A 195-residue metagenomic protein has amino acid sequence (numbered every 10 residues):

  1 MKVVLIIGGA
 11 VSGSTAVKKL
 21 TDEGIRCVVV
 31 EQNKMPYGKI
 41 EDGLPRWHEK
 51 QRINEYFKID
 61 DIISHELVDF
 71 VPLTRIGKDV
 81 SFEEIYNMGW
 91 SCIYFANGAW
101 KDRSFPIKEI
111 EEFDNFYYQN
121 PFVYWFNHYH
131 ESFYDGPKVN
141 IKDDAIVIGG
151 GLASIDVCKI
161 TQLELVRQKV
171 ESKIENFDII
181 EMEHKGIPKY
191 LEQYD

Functional and structural regions predicted by a protein language model:
K2-V3, S91, D143: Conserved acidic residues
V3-I76, K159-D195: Beta1-alpha1 glycine-rich phosphate/pyrophosphate-binding loop at the start of Rossmann-like nucleotide-binding domains
V11, K34, W100-K101, L152: Short, glycine/serine-rich, charged loops/turns that create anion-binding and catalytic segments at active sites
Q32-N33, G98, P121: Short, ordered loop/turn segments at secondary-structure junctions
E55-F57, D79-F82, Y129-D135: A generic local structural motif
K58-E112, F116: Feature captures the FAD/FMN-dependent oxidoreductase FAD-binding
D102-E192: Glycine-rich dinucleotide-binding loop and its adjacent helix/turn
